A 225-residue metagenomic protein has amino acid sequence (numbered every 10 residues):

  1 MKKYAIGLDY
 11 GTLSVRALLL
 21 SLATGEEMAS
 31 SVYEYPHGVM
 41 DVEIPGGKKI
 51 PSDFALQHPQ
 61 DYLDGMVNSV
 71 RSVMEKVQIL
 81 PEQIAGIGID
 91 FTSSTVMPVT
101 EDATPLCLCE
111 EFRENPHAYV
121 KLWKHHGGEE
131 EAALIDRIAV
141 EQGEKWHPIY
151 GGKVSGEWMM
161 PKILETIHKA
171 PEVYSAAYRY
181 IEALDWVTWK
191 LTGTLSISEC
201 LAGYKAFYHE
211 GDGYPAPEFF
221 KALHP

Functional and structural regions predicted by a protein language model:
K2-E34, G86-V99: Gly/Thr-rich phosphate-binding beta-strand-loop-beta motif of the actin/hexokinase/Hsp70
M28, G47-K48: Intrinsic low-complexity, intrinsically disordered segments enriched in polar/basic residues
Y35-V42: N-terminal glycine-rich anion-binding loops that anchor highly charged ligand groups
I44-G47, D53-Q60, N68-P225: Glycine-rich phosphate-binding/catalytic subdomain of phosphoryl-transfer and nucleotide/sugar-phosphate-processing
